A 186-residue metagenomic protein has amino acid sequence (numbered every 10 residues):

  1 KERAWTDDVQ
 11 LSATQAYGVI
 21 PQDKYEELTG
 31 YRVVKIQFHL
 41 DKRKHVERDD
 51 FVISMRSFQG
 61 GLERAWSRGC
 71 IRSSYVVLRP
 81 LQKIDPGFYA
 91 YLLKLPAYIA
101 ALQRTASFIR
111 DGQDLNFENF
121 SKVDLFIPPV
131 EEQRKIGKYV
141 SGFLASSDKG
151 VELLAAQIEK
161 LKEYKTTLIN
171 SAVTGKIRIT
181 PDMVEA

Functional and structural regions predicted by a protein language model:
K1-R48: Sequence-specific dsDNA recognition surfaces
Q15-Y31, F51-V76, G87-Y91, A100-A106 (+1 more regions): Short, ligand-facing micro-motifs at secondary-structure edges
V34-L40, I109, E152-A155: Short, solvent-exposed loop/turn positions at domain surfaces that link secondary-structure elements or cap domain
M55-R56, G69-V76, I109-K135: A short glycine-rich beta-alpha junction/loop motif
K83-Y89, R134: Short, conserved charged micro-motifs
I127-A186: Amphipathic alpha-helical coiled-coil/heptad-repeat segments
